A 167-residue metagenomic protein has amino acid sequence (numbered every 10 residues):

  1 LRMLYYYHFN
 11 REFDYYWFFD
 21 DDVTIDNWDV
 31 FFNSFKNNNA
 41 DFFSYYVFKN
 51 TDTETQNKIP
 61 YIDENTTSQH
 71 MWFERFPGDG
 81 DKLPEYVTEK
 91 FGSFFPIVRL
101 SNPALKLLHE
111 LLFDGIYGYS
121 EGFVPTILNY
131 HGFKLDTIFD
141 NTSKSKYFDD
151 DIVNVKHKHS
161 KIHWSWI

Functional and structural regions predicted by a protein language model:
L1-F13: Active-site-proximal specificity loops/subdomain of glycosyltransferases
R2-Y5, F18, V30-F31, F123-V124: Short, hydrophobic/aromatic alpha-helical segments in well-folded domains
Y7-N10, F35-K36, N129: N-terminal cationic-hydrophobic initiation segments that often serve targeting/anchoring roles
E12-D22: Short beta-strand-to-loop acidic/aromatic patch adjacent to the donor-nucleotide binding site
W17, W28, W72, W164-W166: A residue-identity detector for tryptophan
W17-F18, F42-Y45, T137: Structural recognition of the beta-strand scaffold that forms the well-ordered cores of secreted hydrolase catalytic
T24-P125: Conserved catalytic core of nucleotide-sugar-dependent glycosyltransferases
N102-I167: C-terminal catalytic/acceptor-binding lobe
